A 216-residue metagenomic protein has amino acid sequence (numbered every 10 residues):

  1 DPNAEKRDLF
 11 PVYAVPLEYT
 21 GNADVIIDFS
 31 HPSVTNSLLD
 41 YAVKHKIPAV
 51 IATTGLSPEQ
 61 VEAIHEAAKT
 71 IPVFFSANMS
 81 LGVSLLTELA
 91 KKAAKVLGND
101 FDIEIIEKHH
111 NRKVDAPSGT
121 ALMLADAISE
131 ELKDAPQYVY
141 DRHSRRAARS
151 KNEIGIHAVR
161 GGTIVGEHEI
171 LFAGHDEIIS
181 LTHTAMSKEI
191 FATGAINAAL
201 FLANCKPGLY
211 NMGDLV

Functional and structural regions predicted by a protein language model:
D1-A23, G98-V216: C-terminal substrate-binding/catalytic lobe of Rossmann-fold NAD(P)-dependent oxidoreductases
I26-I27: N-terminal Rossmann-like NAD(P) cofactor-binding module of classical short-chain dehydrogenase/reductase
S30-H31, T54, A158-R160: Short glycine-/small-residue-rich Rossmann-like dinucleotide-binding loops
S33-H45, A52-F75, L81-A93: Rossmann-fold NAD(P)-binding glycine/threonine-rich loop
